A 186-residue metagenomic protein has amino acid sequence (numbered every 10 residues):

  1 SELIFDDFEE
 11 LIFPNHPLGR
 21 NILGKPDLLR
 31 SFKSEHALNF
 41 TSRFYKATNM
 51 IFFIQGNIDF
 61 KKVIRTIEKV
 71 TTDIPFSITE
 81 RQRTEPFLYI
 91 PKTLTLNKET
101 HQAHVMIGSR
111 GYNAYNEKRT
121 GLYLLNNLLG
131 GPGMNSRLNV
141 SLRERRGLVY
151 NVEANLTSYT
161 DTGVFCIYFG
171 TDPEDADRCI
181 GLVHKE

Functional and structural regions predicted by a protein language model:
S1-T79, T95, Y112, G130 (+1 more regions): Charge-rich, well-structured scaffold segments of protease-associated domains
E10, T79-S136: His/Glu-based metal-binding/catalytic segments typifying zinc-dependent metallopeptidases
